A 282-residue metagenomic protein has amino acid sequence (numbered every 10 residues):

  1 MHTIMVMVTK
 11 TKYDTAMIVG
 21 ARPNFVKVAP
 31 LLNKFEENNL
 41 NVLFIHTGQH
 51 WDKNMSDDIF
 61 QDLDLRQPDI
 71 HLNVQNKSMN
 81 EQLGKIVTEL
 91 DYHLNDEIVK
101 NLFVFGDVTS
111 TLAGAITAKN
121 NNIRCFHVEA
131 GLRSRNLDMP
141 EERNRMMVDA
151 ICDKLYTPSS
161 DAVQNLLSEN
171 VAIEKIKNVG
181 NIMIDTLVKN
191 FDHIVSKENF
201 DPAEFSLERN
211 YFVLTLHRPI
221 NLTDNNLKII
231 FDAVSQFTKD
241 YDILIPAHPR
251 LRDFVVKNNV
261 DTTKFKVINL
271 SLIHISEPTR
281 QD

Functional and structural regions predicted by a protein language model:
I4-G48: N-terminal subdomain of nucleotide-sugar transferases
A16-V19, N24-K34, I59, H71-N170: Active-site and donor-binding regions of nucleotide-sugar-utilizing enzymes
L43-Q49, I243-H248: Short internal beta-strands
H50, N54, N73, I151-L222: A nucleotide-sugar donor-handling region in carbohydrate enzymes
W51-L65: N-terminal beta-loop-helix "entrance" segment that forms/cooperates in small-molecule cofactor or anionic ligand
F200-D201, L207-E208, F212-P246, L251-F254: Conserved catalytic-core segment of nucleotide-activated headgroup transferases in glycan assembly
K264-S271: Active-site donor-binding acidic/aromatic loop of nucleotide-activated sugar and phosphosugar transferases involved
I273-D282: Single conserved hydrophobic/aromatic residue that forms the stacking wall/gate of nucleotide- or nucleobase-binding
